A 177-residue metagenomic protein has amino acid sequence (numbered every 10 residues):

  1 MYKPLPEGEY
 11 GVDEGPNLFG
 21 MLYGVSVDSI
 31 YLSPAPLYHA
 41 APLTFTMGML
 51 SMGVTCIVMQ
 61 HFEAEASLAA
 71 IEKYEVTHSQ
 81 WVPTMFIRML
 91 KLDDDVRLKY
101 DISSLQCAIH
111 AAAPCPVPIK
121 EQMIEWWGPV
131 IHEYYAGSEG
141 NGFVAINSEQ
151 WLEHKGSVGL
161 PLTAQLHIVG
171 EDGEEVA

Functional and structural regions predicted by a protein language model:
Y2-I30, P34, Y38-H78, L92: Conserved AMP-binding/adenylation subdomain of ANL enzymes
G8-Y10, E65-A66, F86-R88, S138-G142: Short gly/pro/ser/thr-enriched loop/turn and capping motifs at secondary-structure boundaries
V25, G156, E175-A177: Hydrophobic beta-strand core residues of beta-sandwich domains
P36, E174-E175: AMP-binding (ANL) adenylation modules
S51-M52, V76-W81, L90-H154, L162-H167 (+1 more regions): Gly/Ser/Thr-rich phosphate-binding loop
F62-E63, T84, P114: Short beta->alpha linker loops
G159: Acidic/polar, solvent-exposed loop/turn segments
